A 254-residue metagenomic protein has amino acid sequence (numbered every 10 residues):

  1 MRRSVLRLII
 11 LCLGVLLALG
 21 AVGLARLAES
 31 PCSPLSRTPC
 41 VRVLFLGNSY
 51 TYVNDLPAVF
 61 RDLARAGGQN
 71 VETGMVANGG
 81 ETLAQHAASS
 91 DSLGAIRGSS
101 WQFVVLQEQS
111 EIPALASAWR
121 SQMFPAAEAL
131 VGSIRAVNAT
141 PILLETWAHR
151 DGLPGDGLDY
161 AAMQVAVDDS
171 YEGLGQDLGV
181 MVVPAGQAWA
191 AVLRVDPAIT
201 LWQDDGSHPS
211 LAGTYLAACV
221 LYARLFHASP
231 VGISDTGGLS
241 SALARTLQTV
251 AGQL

Functional and structural regions predicted by a protein language model:
M1-G14: N-terminal Sec-pathway targeting helices
L19-P31: Membrane-interface motif at the C-terminal end of an N-terminal transmembrane signal
E29-R42: N-terminal low-complexity, Pro/Thr/Ser-rich intrinsically disordered segments that act as propeptides or flexible
V41-L44, Y50-A129: Conserved SGNH/GDSL esterase-like catalytic core that processes O-acyl groups on lipids and polysaccharides
V53, L211-A218: Short alpha-helical patches at coil-to-helix transitions and adjacent helical residues in well-structured domains
L93-L211, A223: Alpha-helical cap/lid subdomain in secreted, periplasmic, or secretory-pathway luminal O-acyl-processing enzymes
L201, H208, A218-L254: Conserved catalytic region of serine esterases and O-acyltransferases that act on ester linkages in lipids
